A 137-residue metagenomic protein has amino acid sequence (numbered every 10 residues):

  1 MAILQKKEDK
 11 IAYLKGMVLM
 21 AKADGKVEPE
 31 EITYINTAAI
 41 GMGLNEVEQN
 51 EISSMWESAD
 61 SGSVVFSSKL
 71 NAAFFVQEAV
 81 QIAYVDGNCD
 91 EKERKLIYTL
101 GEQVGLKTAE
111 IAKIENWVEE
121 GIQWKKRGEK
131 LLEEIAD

Functional and structural regions predicted by a protein language model:
M1-D137: Small-residue-enriched hydrophobic alpha-helices in membranes
